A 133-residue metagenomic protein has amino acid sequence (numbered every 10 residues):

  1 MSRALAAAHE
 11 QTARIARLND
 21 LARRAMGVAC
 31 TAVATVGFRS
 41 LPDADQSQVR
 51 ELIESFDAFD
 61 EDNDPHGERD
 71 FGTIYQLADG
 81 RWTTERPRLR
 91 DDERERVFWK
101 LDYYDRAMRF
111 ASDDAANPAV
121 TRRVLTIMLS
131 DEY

Functional and structural regions predicted by a protein language model:
S2-T84, R88: Compact soluble domain cores
D70-Y133: Short, compact, well-ordered microdomains
